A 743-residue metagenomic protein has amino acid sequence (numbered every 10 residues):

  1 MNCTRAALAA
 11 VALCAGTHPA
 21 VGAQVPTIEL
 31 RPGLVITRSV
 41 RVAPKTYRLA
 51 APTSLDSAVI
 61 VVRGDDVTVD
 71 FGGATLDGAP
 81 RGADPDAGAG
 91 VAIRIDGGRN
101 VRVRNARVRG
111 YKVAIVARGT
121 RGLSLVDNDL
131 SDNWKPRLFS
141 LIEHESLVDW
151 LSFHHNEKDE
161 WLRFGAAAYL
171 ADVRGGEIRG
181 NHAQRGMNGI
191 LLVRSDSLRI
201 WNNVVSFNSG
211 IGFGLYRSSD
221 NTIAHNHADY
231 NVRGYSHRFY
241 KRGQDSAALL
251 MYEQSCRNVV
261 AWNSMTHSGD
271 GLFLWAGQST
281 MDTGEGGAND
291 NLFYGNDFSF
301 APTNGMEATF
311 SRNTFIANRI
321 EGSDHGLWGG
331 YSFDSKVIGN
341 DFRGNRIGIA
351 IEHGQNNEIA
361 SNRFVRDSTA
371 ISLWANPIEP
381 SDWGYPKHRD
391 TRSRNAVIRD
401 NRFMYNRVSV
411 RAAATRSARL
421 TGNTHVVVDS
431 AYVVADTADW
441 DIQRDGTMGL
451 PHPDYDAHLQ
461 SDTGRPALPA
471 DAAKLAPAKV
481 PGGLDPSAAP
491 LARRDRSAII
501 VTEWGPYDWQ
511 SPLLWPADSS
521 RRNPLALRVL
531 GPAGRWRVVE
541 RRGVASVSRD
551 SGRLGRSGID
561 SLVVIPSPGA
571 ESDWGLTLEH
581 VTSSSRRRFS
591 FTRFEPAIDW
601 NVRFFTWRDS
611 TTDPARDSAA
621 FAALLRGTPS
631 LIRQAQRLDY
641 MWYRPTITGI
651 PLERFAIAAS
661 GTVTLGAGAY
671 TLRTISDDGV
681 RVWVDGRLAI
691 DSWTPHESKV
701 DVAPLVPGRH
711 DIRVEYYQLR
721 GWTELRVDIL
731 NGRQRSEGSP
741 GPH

Functional and structural regions predicted by a protein language model:
A7-T17: Bacterial N-terminal signal peptides
A23-Q24: Boundary of Sec targeting at the N-terminus
E29-V35, A51-T53, S57-V62, G119 (+5 more regions): Short, T/G/N/S-enriched strand-turn elements that build extracellular solenoid repeat scaffolds
P32-T37, L49-T68, G78-R102, G110-G122 (+1 more regions): Extracellular beta-strand-rich solenoid/capping regions of secreted or surface-exposed proteins that bind or remodel
A51-T53, T75-I95, S124-A171, E177-G180 (+15 more regions): Acidic/polar low-complexity surface segments
V69, V101-R102, N221, N226 (+8 more regions): Short, well-structured beta-strand segments within conserved domains
Q460-D609, P614-S618: Long, low-hydrophobicity ectodomains and other hydrophilic envelope-associated domains
R588-T671, I675-H743: Extracellular/secretory pathway-exposed regions associated with glycan biology
